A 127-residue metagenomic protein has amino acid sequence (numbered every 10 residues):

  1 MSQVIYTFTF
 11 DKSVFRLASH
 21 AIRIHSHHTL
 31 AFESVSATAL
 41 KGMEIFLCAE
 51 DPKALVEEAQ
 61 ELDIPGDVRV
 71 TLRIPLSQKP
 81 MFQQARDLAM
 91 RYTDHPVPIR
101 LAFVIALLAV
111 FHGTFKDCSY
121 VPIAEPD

Functional and structural regions predicted by a protein language model:
M1-Y6: Intrinsically disordered, low-complexity serine/threonine- and proline-rich regulatory segments
K12-A37, Q60-L62, L76-L101, A124-E125: Surface-exposed, Lys/Arg-rich phosphate-binding patches that contact polyanionic backbones
T29-E57, D94-V121: Short, basic amphipathic alpha-helical segments that act as recognition/interaction helices in nucleic-acid-binding
F46-Q84, H112-D127: Short, positively charged interaction helices/loops
